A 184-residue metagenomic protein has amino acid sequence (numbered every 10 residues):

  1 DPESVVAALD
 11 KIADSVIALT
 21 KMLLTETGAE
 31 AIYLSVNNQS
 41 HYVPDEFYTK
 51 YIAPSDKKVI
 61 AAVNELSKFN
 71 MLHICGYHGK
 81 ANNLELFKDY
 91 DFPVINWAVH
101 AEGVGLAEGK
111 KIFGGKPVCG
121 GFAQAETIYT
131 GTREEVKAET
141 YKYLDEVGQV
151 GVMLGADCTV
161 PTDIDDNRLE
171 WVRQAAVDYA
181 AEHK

Functional and structural regions predicted by a protein language model:
D1-K184: Active-site loop segments of alpha/beta catalytic cores
